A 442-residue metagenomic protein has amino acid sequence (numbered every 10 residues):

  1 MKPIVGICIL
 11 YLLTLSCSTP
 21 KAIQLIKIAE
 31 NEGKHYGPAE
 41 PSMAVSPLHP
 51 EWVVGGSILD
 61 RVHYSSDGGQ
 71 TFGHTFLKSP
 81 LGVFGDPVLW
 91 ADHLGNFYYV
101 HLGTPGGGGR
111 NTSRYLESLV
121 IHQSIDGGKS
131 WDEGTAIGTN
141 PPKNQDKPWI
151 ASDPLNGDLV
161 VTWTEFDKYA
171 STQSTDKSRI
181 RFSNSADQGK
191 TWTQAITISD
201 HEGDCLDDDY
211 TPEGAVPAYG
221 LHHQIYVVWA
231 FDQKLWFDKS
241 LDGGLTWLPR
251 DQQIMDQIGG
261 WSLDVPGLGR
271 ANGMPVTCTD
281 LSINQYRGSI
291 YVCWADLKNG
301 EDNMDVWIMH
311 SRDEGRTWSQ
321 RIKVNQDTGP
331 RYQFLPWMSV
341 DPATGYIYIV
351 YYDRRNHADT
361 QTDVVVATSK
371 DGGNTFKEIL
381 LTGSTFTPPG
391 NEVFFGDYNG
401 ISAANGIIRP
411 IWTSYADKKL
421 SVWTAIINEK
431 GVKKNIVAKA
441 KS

Functional and structural regions predicted by a protein language model:
G6-L15: Bacterial N-terminal signal peptides
T19-S442: Extracellular, repeat-based ectodomains that mediate carbohydrate processing or recognition
